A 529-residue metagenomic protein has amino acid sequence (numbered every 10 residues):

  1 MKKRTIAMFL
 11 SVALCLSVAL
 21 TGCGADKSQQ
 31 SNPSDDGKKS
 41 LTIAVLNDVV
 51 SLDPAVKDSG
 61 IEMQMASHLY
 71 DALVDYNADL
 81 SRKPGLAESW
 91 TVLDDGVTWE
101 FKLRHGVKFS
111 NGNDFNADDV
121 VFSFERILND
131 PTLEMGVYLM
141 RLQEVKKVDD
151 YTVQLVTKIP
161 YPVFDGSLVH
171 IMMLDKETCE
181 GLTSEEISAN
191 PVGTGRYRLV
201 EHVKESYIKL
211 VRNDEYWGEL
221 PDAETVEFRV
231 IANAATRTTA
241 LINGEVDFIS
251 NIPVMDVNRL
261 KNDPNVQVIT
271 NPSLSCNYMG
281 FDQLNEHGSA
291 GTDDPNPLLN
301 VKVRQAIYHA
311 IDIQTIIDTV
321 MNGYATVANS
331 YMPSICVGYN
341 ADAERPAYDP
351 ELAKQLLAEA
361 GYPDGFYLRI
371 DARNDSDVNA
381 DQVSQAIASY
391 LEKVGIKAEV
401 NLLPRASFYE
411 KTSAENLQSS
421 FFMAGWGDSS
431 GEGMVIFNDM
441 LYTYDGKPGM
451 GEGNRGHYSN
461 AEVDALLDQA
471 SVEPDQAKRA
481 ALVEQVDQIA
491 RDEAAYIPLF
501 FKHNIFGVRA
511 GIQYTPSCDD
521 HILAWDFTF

Functional and structural regions predicted by a protein language model:
T42, N116-S123, T152-V156, G195-R196 (+4 more regions): Alpha-helical secondary-structure segments
A44-D94, E125, V192: N-terminal lobe/hinge region of extracytoplasmic solute-binding protein
N77-S81, L168-P221, T225, E351 (+1 more regions): Gly/Pro-rich hinge or "lid" segments in bacterial periplasmic/extracellular proteins
E88-T132, Q154, R237-A240, N296-L299: Aromatic- and charge-enriched surface segment that lines or borders ligand/interaction sites
T91, K102, V137-C179: Surface-exposed binding/hinge segments that line and control ligand-binding clefts or catalytic entry sites
D214-R259: Ligand-site clamp/hinge motif
C276-N277, A306-G338, N379-A388, S413-F529: Detector for C-terminal structural segments
V301, H309, T326-E359, S376-A380: Structural transition elements
